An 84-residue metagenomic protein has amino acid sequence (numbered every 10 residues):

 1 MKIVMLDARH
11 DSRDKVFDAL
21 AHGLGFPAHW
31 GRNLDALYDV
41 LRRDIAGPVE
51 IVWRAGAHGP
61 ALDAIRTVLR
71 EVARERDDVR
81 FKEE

Functional and structural regions predicted by a protein language model:
M1-E84: Positively charged, polar, low-complexity stretches
